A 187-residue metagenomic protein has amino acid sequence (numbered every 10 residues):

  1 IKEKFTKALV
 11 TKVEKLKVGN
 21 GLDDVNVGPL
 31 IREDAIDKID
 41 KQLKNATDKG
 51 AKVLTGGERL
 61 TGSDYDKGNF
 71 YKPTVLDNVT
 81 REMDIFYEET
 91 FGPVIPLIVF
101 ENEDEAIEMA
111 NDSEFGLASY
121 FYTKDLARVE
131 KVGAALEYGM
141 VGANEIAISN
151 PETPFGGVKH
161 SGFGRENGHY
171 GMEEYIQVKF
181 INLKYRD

Functional and structural regions predicted by a protein language model:
I1-T80, M109, A143, D187: ALDH superfamily catalytic-core signature
E14-K17, D66-D187: Conserved C-terminal structural/oligomerization subdomain of aldehyde/semialdehyde dehydrogenase
